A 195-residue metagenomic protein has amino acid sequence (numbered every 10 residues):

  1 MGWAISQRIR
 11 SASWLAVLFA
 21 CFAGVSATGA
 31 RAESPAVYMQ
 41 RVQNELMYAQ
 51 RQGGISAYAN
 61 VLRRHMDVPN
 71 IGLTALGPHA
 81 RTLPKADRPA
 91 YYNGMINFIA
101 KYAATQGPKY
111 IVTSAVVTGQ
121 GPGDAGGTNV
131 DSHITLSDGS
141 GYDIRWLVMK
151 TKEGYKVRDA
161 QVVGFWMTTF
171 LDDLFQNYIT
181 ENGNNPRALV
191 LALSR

Functional and structural regions predicted by a protein language model:
G2-A16: Bacterial N-terminal signal peptides that target proteins for export
S13-V25: Bacterial N-terminal signal peptides
V25-A32: Sec/Tat signal peptide C-region and signal peptidase I cleavage site
E33-G107: Early exported N-terminus immediately downstream of N-terminal targeting peptides
Y48, Q52, S56, R81-A86 (+5 more regions): Surface-exposed, polar/charged faces of alpha-helical domains in mature secreted/periplasmic/lumenal proteins
N93, K101-Y142, A192-R195: Surface-exposed, charged secondary-structure patches
G141-T169: Short beta-strand edge/turn micro-motifs at domain boundaries
D159-R195: Low-complexity, intrinsically disordered terminal/linker segments enriched in charged and Gly/Pro repeats
